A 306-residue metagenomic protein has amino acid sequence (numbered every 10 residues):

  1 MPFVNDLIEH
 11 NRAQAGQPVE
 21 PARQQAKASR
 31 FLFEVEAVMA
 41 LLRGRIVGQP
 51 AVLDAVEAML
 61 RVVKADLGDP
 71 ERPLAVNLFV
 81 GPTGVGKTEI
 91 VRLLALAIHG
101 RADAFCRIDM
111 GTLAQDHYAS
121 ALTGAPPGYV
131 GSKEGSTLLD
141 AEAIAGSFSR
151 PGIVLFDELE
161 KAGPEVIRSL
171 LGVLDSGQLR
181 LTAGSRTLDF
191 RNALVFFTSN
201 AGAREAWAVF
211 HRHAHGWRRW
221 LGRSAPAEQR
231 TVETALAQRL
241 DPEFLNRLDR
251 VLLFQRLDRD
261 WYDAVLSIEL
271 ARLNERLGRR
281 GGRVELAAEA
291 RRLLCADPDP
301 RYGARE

Functional and structural regions predicted by a protein language model:
M1-E34: Interdomain "pre-motor" coupling segment immediately N-terminal to P-loop NTPase/helicase cores
R23-L32, R45-I46, A102-D103, R204-R292: Conserved C-terminal "switch" segment of AAA+ ATPases
L32-V76: Pre-Walker A (pre-P-loop) alpha-helix and adjacent loop at the N terminus of AAA/AAA+ ATPase modules, a conserved
V47-D54, F244, R259-Y262, D299-E306: The conserved phosphate-sensing helix
K64-P70, L74, K133, T137-G146 (+4 more regions): Conserved Walker
G68-I108: Walker A/P-loop
I98-G128: AAA+/P-loop NTPase substrate/partner-engagement loops
Q115-A119, T123, I144-D175, F196 (+3 more regions): Conserved AAA+/SF3 P-loop NTPase catalytic/coupling segment centered on the Walker-B
